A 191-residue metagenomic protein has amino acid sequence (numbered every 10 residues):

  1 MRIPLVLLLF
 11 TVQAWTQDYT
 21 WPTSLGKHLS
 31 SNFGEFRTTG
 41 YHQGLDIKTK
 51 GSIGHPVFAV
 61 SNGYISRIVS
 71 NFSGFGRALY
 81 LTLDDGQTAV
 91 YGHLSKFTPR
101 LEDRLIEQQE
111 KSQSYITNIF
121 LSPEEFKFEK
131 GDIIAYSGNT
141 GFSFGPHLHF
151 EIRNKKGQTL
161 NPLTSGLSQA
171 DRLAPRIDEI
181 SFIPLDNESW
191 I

Functional and structural regions predicted by a protein language model:
M1-L8: Sec-dependent signal peptide recognition, specifically the positively charged N-region followed immediately by
L9-Q13: N-terminal signal peptide c-region/cleavage motif recognized by signal peptidases
A14-D85, F97, Y115-E124, E129-K130 (+2 more regions): Surface-exposed, glycine-biased beta-strand/turn segments
L29, Y91, I134, H149: Short alpha-helical segments in extracytoplasmic peptidoglycan/chitin-binding modules and envelope-associated proteins
Y91-F120: Short, solvent-exposed beta-edge and connector elements
G145-I152: Histidine-centered catalytic micro-motifs
R153-G157: Structural signature of outer-membrane beta-barrel domains
